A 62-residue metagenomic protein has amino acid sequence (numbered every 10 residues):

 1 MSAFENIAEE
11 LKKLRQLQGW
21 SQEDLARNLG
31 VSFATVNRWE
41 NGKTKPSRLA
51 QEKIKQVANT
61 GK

Functional and structural regions predicted by a protein language model:
M1-L17, K55: A short, Lys/Arg-rich alpha-helix, primarily the initiator
G19-N37: Short alpha-helical DNA-recognition segment
S47-K62: DNA major-groove recognition helix of helix-turn-helix/homeodomain DNA-binding modules
